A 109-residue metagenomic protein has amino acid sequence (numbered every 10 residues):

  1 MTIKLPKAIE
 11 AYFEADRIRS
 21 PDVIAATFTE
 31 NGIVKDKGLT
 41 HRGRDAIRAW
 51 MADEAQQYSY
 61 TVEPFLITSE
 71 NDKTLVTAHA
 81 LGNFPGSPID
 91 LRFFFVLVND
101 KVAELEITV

Functional and structural regions predicted by a protein language model:
T2-R19: Short, aromatic-enriched amphipathic alpha-helices that serve as compact interaction elements
E10-F13, A25, R48, A52: Solvent-exposed, non-membrane alpha-helical residues enriched in polar/charged side chains
I18-N31: Short, well-ordered alpha-helical segments enriched in acidic and aromatic residues
A25, K35-D36, E63, L105: Short, hydrophobic secondary-structure boundary micro-motifs
N31-R42, H79: A short gly/proline-enriched turn/hairpin at secondary-structure junctions
H41-A49: Short beta-edge strand/loop motif at the mouth of beta-sheet-based domains
R48-V109: A beta-strand edge to alpha-helix "cap/lid" segment located at domain peripheries
